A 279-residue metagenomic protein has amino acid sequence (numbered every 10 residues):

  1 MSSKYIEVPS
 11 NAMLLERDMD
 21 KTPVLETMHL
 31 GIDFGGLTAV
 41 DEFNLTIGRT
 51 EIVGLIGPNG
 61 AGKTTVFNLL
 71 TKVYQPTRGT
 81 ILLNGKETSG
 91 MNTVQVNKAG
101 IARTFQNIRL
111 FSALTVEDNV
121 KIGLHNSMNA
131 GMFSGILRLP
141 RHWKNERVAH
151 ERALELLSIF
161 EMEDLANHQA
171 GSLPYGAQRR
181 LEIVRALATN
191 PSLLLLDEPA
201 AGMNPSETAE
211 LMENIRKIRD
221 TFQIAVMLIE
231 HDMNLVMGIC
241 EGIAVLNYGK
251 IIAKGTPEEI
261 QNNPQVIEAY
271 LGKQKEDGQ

Functional and structural regions predicted by a protein language model:
S2-Q279: Glycine-rich phosphate-binding loops of nucleotide-dependent enzymes
